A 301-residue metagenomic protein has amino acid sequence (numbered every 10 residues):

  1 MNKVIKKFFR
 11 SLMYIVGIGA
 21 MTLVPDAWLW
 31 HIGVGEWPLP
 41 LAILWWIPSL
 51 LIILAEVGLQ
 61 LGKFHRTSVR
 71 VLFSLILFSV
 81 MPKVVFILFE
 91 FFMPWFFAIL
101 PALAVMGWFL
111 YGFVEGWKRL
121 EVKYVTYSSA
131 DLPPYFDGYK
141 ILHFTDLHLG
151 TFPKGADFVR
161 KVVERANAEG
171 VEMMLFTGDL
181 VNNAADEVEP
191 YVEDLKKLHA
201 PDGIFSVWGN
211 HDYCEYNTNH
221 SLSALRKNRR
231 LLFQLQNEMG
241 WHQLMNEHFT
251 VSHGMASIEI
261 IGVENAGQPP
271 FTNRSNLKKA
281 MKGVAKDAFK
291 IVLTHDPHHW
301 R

Functional and structural regions predicted by a protein language model:
M1-L120: Non-catalytic terminal accessory segments
M1-N2, Q60-L61, W95-I99, P134-F136 (+3 more regions): Short hydrophobic/aromatic-rich motifs at helix boundaries and adjacent loops
N2-V4, I15, M21, S74-V80 (+3 more regions): Extended recognition/assembly regions associated with phosphoester-bond processing machinery
Y14, W28, Y111, Y124-Y127 (+4 more regions): Sequence-level detector for tyrosine residue identity
I18, F64, I99, V105-G112 (+7 more regions): Sparse, context-dependent recognition of short Cys/His-centered cofactor- or disulfide-binding micro-motifs
H65-L72, M93-E169: N-terminal signal-anchor transmembrane helix
Y135-R301: Soluble catalytic domains of enzymes that build or remodel membrane lipids, polysaccharides, and related
